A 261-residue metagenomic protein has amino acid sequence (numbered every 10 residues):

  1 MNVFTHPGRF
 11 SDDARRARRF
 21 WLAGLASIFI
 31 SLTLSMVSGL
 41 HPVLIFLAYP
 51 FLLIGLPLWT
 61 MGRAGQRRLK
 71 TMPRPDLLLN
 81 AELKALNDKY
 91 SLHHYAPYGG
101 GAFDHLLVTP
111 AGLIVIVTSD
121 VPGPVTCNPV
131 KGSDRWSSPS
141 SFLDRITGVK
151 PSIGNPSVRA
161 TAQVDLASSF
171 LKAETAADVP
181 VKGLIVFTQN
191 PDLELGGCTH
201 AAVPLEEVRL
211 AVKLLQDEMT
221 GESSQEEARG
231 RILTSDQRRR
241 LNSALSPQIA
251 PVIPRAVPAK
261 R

Functional and structural regions predicted by a protein language model:
M1-G101, V108-L113, S119-P129, W136-R261: Surface-exposed interaction regions that form or flank ligand-binding interfaces
